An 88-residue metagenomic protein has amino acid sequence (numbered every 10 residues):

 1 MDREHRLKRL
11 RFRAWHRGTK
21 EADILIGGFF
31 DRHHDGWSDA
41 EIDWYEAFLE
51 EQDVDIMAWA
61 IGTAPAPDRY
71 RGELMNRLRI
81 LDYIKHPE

Functional and structural regions predicted by a protein language model:
M1-E88: Positively charged, polar, low-complexity stretches
